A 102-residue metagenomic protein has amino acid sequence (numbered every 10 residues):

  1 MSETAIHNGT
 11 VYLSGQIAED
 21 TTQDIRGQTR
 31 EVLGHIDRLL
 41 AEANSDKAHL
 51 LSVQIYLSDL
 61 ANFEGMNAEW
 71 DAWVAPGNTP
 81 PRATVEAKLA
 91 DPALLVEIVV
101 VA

Functional and structural regions predicted by a protein language model:
M1-A102: Short, polar/acidic, helix-capping and beta-turn segments at strand->helix junctions that line the mouths
